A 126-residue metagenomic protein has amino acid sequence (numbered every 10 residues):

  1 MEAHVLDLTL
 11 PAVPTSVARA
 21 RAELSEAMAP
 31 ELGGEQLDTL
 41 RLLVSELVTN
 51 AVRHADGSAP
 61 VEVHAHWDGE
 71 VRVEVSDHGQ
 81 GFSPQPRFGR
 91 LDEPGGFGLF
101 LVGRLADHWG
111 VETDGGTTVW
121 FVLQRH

Functional and structural regions predicted by a protein language model:
M1-D7, V52-H126: Conserved beta-strand-loop-beta-strand hairpin that lines the nucleotide-binding pocket of ATP/GTP-utilizing enzymes
M1-L10, P14, E23: Non-catalytic sensory/regulatory segments that transmit input signals in bacterial signaling proteins
A12, M28-E35, A55, T113: Short coil/turn residues that cap or connect secondary-structure elements
P14, E46, P86: Solvent-exposed, flexible loop/coil residues
P14-V17, L37, R41, L99: Short, structured helix-loop boundary elements
V17-L24, V102: Heptad-repeat coiled-coil signal-transmission/dimerization helices
R21-S45: Conserved short strand/loop->alpha-helix "switch" segment adjacent to the catalytic nucleotide/phosphoryl-transfer site
S45-E46, A51-V52: Active-site rim helix/loop that mediates acceptor-substrate recognition in acyltransferases
